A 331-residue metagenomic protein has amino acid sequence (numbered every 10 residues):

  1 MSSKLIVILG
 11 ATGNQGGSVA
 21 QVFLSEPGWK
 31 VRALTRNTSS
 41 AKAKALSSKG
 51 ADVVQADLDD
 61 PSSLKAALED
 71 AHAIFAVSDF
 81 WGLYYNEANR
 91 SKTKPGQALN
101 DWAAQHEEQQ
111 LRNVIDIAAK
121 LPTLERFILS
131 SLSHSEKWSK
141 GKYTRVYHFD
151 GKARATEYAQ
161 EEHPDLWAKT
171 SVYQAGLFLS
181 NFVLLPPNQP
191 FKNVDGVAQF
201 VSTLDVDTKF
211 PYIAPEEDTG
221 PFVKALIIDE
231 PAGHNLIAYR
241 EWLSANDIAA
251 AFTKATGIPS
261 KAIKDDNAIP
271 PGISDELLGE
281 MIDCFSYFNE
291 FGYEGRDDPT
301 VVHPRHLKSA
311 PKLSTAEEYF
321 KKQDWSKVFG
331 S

Functional and structural regions predicted by a protein language model:
S2-K30, L34-K44, D59-S62, D79-H106 (+2 more regions): Oxidoreductase cofactor-interface core, primarily capturing Rossmann-like NAD(P)-dependent enzymes
K44-S47, A51-H72: Conserved Rossmann-fold cofactor-binding substructure of NAD(P)-dependent oxidoreductases
K49, L236-I237, A245, A249-D297: Terminal hydrophobic/aromatic helix or amphipathic segment near a protein terminus
A66-D70, I117, Y158: CheY-like receiver
L68-S78, I128: N-terminal Rossmann-like NAD(P) cofactor-binding module of classical short-chain dehydrogenase/reductase
Q110-N113, I117: Short, conserved SAM-binding segment of the class I
D116, E217-A225, E317, K321: Amphipathic alpha-helical segments that line or abut small-molecule/effector binding pockets and mediate allosteric
P304-S331: Amphipathic terminal alpha-helices
